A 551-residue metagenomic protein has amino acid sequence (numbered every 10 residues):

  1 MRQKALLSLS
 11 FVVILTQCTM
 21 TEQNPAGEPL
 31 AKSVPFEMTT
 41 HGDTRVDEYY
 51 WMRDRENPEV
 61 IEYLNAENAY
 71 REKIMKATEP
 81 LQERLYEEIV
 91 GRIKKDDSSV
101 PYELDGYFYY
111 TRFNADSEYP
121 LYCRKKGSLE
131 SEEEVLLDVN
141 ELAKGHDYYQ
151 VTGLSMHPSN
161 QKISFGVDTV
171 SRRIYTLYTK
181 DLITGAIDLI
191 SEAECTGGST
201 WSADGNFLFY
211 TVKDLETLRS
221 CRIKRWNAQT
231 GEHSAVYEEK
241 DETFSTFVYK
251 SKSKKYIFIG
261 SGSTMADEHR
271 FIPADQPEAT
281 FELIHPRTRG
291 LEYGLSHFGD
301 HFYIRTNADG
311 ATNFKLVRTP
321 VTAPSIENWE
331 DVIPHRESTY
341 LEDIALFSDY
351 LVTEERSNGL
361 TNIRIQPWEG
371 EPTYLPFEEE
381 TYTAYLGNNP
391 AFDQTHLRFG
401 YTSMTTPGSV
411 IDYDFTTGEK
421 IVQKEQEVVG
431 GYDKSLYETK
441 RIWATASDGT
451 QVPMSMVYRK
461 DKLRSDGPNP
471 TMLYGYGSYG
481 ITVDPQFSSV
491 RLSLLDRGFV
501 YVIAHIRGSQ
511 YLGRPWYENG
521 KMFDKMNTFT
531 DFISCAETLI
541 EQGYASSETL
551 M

Functional and structural regions predicted by a protein language model:
R2-L9: Sec-dependent signal peptide recognition, specifically the positively charged N-region followed immediately by
L7, I14-H396, G400-G408, D412-T417 (+2 more regions): Beta-propeller folds
L9-F11, R514: Enrichment for repetitive, rod-forming helical segments
N140-H157, F165-R172, A186, Y413-E419 (+1 more regions): Cap/lid segment of the alpha/beta-hydrolase catalytic domain
